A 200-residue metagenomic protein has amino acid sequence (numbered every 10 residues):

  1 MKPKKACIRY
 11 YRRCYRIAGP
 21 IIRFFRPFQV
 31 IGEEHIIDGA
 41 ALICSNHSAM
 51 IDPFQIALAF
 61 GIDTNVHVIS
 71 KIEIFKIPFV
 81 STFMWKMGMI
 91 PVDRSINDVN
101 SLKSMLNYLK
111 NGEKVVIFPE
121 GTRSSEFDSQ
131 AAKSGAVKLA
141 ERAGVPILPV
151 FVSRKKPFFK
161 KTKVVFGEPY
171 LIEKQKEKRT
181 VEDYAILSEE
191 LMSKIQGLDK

Functional and structural regions predicted by a protein language model:
M1-G32, P78-M87: A transmembrane-helix-recognition feature enriched in membrane-embedded lipid enzymes and envelope glyco-/phospholipid
K2, A6, N100-K200: Non-catalytic C-terminal accessory region of glycerolipid acyltransferases and related lyso-lipid remodeling enzymes
A18, K86-P91, P119-R123: Short, basic, glycine/proline-bearing loop/turn elements
R23, G61, M84, Y108 (+1 more regions): A generic structural signal for well-ordered alpha-helical segments
F25-Q29, N97-L102: Glycine-rich, highly charged phosphate/nucleotide-binding loops
G32, N46, S70-K71, G88 (+2 more regions): A secondary-structure boundary/capping signal
E34-I36, N107: Short amphipathic alpha-helix with an adjacent loop that forms part of the alpha/beta core around
I37-I96: Catalytic core of membrane glycerolipid acyltransferases/transacylases, capturing the structured, soluble-facing
